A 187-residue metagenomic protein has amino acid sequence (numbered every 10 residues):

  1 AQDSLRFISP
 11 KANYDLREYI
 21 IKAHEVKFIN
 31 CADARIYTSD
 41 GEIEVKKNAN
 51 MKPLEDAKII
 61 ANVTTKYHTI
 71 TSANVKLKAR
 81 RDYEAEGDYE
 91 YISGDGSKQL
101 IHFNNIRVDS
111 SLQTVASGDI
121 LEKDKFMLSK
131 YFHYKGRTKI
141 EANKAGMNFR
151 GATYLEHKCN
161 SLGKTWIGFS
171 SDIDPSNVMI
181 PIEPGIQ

Functional and structural regions predicted by a protein language model:
A1-Q187: Structural signature for solvent-exposed beta-strand/loop edge elements and short helix-capping sites, enriched
